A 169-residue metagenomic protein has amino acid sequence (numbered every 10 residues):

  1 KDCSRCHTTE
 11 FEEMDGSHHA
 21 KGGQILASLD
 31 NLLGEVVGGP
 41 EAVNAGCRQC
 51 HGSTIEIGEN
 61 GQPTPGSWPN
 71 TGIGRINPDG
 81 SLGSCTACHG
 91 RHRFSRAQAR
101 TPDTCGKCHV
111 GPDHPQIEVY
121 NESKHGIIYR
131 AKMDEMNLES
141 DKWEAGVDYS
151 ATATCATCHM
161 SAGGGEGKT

Functional and structural regions predicted by a protein language model:
K1-R100, D113-Y149: Sequence context of c-type cytochrome heme-c attachment sites
Q49, A87, T104-K107, T154-T157: Structured core elements
P115-V119, G164-T169: Acidic/polar loop patches that form or flank catalytic/metal-binding clefts of enzymes that bind anionic ligands
D148-G163, K168: A conserved active-site cap/scaffold subdomain adjacent to cofactor or substrate pockets
